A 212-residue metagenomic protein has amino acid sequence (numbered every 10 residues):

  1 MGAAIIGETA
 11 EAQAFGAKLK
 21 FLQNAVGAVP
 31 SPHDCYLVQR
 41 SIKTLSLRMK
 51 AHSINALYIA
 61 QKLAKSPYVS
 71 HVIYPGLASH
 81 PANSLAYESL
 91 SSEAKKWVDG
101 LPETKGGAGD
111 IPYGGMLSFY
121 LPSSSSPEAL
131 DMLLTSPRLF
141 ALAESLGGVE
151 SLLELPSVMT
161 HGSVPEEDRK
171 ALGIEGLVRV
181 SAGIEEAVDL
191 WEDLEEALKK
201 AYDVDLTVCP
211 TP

Functional and structural regions predicted by a protein language model:
M1-M116, Y120-V158: Active-site C-terminal subdomain of aminotransferase-like
S124-S125, T135, S151-P212: PLP-dependent enzyme catalytic core of the Aspartate aminotransferase-like
